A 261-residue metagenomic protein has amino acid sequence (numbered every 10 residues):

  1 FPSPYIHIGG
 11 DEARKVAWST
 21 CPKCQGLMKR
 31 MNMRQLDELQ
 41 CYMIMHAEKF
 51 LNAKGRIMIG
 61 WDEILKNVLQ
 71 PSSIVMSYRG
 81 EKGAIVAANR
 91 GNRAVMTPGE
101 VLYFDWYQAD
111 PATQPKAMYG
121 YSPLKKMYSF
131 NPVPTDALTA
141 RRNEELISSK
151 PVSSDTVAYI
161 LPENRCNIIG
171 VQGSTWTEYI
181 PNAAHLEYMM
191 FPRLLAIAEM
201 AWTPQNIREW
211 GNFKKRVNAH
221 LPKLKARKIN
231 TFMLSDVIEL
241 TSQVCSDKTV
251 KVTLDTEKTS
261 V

Functional and structural regions predicted by a protein language model:
F1-S73, S77-N92: Active-site neighborhood of glycoside hydrolase catalytic domains
I57-E63, V68-S73, Y78-K248: Flexible, acidic glycine-rich loops studded with aromatic residues
V250-L254: Surface-exposed beta-strand/loop patches in extracellular or lumenal glycoproteins
D255-S260: Short proline/glycine-enriched turn/loop motifs at strand-loop junctions of beta-rich domains
